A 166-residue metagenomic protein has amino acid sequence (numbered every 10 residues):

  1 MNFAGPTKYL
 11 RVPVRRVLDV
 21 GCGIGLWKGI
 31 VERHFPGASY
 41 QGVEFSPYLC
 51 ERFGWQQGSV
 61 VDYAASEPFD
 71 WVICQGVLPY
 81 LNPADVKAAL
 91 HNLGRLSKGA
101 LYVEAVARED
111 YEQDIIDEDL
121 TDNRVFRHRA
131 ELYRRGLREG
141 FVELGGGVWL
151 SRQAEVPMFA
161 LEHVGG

Functional and structural regions predicted by a protein language model:
M1-E67, L81-A88, N92-G94, G99-G166: Class I (Rossmann-like) S-adenosyl-L-methionine-dependent methyltransferase catalytic domain, capturing the SAM-binding
I73: A conserved beta-strand element that flanks and buttresses the S-adenosyl-L-methionine
G76-Y80: Short catalytic micro-motifs in class I SAM-dependent methyltransferases
